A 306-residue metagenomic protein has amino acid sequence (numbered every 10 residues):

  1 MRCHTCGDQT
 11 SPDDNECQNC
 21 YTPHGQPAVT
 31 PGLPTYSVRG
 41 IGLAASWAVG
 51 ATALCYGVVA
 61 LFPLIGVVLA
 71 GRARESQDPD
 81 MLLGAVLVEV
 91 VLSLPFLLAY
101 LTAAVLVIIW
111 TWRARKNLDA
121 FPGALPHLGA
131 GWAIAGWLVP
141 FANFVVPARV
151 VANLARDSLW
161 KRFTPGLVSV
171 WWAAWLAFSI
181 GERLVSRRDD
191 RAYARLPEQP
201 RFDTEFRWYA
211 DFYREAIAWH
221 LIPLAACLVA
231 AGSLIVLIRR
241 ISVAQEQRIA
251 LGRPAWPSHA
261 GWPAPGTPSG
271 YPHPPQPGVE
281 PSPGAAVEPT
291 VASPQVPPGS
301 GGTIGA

Functional and structural regions predicted by a protein language model:
R2-G57, V67-L82, L106-I134, A142-D190 (+5 more regions): Membrane-interface extramembranous regions at the lipid-water interface
F62: Conserved catalytic/binding loops enriched for acidic/polar residues
V88-T102, W208-A230: Hydrophobic alpha-helical transmembrane segments
E89-L92, F96, G129-L138: Transmembrane alpha-helix entry/boundary detector in multi-pass membrane proteins
R191-L196: Long, charge-rich alpha-helical interaction segments
P223, C227-S233, G301-A306: Calycin-type beta-barrel ligand-binding domains and close structural analogs
V279-A306: Long, low-complexity, intrinsically disordered segments
